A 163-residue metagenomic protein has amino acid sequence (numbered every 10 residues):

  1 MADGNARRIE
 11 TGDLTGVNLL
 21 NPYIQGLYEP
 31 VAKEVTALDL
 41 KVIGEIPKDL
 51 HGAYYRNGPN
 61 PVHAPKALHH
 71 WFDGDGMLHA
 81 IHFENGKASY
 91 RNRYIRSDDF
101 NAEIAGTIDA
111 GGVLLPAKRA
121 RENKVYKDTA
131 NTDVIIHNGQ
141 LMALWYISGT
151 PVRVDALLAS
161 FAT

Functional and structural regions predicted by a protein language model:
M1-T163: Beta-propeller domains
